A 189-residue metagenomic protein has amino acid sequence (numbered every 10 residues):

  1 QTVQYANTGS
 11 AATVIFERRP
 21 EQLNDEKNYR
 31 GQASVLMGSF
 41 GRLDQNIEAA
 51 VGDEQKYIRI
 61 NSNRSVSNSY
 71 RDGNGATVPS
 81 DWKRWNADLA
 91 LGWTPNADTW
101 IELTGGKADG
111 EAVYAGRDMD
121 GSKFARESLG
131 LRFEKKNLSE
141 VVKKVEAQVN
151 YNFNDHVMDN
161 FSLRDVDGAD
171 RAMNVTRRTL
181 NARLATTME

Functional and structural regions predicted by a protein language model:
Q4-Y5, M37-S39: Short Gly/Pro-enriched turn/cap motifs at secondary-structure boundaries
Y5, E21-Y29, E54-Q55, D98 (+2 more regions): Short loop/turn motifs that connect adjacent beta-strands in outer-membrane beta-barrel proteins
G9-S34, I47: N-terminal periplasmic accessory domains that precede and gate Gram-negative outer-membrane beta-barrel machines
S10, K27-Y29, L43, W85 (+2 more regions): Exposed loop/turn and edge beta-strand positions of beta-sandwich/beta-sheet ligand-binding modules
I15-E17, Q32, F40-L43, I47-F124: Periplasmic-side early beta-strands and strand-to-turn transitions of outer-membrane beta-barrels
P20-Q22, R64-V66, N152-N154: Active-site/binding-pocket entry motifs
S80-E189: Outer-membrane beta-barrel domain signature, strongest for Gram-negative TonB-dependent receptors and also present
